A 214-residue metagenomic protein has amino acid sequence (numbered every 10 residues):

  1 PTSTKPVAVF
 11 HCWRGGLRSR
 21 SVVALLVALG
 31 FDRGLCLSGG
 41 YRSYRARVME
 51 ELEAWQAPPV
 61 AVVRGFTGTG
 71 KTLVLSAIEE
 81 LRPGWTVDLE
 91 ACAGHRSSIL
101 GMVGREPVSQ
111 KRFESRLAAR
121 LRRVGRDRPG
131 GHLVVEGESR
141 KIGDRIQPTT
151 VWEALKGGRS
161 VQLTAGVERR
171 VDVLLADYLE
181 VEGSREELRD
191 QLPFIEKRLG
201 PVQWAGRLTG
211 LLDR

Functional and structural regions predicted by a protein language model:
T2-C36: Catalytic cysteine-centered active loop of the rhodanese-like fold, especially the PTP/DSP P-loop
F10, V63, V135: Hydrophobic anchor at the beta1->P-loop junction of P-loop NTPases
H11-S21, T67-K71, R140-I142: Gly/Ser/Thr-rich loops at beta-strand to alpha-helix junctions that form or flank small-molecule/cofactor-binding
L17-R18, P59-E80: Glycine-rich phosphate-binding P-loop
V23-A28, T72-W85: A conserved segment at the C-terminal end of the G1
G30-R45, D88-A93: A short glycine-rich beta-strand->turn/loop micro-motif centered on a GG-aromatic cluster
L81-E153: Conserved nucleotide-sensing/catalytic segment adjacent to the nucleotide-binding pocket in NTP-handling enzymes
E153-S160, T164-R214: Conserved NTP phosphate-binding and transfer environment spanning the P-loop NTPase/kinase superfamily
